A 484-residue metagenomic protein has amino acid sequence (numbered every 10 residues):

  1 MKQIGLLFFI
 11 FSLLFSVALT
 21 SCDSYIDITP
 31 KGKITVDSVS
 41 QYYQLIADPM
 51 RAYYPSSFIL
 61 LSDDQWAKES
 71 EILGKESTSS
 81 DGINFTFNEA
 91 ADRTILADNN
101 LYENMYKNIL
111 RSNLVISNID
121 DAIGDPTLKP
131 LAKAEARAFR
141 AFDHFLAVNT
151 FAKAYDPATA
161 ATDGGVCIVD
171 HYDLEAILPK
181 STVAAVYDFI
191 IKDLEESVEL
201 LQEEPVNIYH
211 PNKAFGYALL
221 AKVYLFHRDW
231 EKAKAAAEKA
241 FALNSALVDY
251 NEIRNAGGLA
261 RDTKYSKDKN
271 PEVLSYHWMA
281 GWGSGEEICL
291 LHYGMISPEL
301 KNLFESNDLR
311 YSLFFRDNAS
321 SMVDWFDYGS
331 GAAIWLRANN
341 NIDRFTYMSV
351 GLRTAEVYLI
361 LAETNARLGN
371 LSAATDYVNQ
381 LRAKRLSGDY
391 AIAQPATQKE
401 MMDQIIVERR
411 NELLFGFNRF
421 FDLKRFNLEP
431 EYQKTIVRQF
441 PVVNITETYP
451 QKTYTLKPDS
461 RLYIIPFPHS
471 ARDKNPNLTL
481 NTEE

Functional and structural regions predicted by a protein language model:
C22-A67, L300-E305, L313, D389 (+1 more regions): Membrane-proximal, proline-rich intrinsically disordered regions
G32-D37, D63-L73, K153-T162, E203-I288 (+1 more regions): Short, surface-exposed recognition loops and adjoining beta-strand edges that mediate ligand/DNA contacts, enriched
Y43, M50, H227-R228, K234-T354 (+3 more regions): Extended ligand-binding clefts on enzyme/binding-domain cores
D81-F151, S181, E199-E204, R344-S349 (+2 more regions): Conserved, well-structured interaction surfaces
